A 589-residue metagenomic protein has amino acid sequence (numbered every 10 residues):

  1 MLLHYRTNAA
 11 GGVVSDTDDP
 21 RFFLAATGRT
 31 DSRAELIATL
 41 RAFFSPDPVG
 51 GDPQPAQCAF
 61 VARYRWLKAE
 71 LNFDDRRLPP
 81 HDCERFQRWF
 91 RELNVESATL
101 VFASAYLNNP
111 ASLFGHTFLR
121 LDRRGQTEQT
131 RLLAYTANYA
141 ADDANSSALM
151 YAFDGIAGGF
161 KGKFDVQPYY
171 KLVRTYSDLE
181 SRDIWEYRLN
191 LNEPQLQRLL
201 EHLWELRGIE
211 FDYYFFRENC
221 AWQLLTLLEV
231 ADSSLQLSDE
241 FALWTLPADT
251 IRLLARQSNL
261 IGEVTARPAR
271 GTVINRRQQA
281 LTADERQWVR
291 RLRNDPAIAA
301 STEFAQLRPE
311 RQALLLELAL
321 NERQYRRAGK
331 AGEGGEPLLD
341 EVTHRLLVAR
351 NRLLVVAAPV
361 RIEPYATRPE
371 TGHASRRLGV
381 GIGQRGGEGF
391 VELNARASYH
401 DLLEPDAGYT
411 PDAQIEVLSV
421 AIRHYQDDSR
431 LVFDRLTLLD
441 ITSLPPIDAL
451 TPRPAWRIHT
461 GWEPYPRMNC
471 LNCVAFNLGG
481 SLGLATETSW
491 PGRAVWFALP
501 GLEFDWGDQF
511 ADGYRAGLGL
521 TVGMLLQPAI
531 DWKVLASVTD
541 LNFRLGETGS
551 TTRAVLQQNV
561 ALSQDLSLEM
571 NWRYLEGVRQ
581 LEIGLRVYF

Functional and structural regions predicted by a protein language model:
A9-L93: Low-complexity, highly charged intrinsically disordered N-terminal segments that act as targeting/localization
N94-S181, A395, H424-V432, V578-Q580: Glycine-rich catalytic cores of cysteine/serine-nucleophile enzymes that process amide/ester linkages in cell-envelope
Y169-T245, D249, F504-G507, N571-W572: Active-site nucleophile-His-acid catalytic modules used for acyl/amide transfer and hydrolysis across diverse enzymes
R217, A221, A266-R270, R276-D412: Outer-membrane beta-barrel initiation region
A374-R385, I415-Q426, P454-P466, A494-D508 (+2 more regions): Transmembrane beta-strand segments that form the barrel wall of outer-membrane beta-barrel proteins
I382-V391, H424-F433, P464-F476, W490 (+4 more regions): Solvent-exposed loop/turn segments connecting transmembrane beta-strands in outer-membrane beta-barrel proteins
A395, L556, E569, G577-F589: Outer-membrane beta-barrel "beta-signal"
L402-G408, S443-T451, E487-W496, L526-A536 (+1 more regions): Repeated loop/turn-to-beta-strand initiation elements of outer-membrane beta-barrel proteins
